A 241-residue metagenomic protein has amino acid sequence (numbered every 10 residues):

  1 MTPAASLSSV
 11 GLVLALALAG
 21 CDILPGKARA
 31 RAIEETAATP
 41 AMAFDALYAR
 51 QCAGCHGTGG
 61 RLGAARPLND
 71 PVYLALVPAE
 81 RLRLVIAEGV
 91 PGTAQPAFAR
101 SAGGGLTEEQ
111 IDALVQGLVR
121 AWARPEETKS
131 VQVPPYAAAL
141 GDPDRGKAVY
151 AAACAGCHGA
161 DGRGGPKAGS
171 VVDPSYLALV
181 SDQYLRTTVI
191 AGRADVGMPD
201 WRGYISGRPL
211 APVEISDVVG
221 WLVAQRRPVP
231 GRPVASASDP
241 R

Functional and structural regions predicted by a protein language model:
M1-V10: Bacterial N-terminal signal peptides that target proteins for export
V10-L16: Sec-dependent N-terminal signal peptides
L18-G20: C-terminal motif of bacterial Sec signal peptides marking the signal peptidase cleavage site
D22-A46, R120-V149, R232-R241: Electrostatic cytochrome c docking/interface patches
E34, A38-A41, D45, G57-A87 (+6 more regions): Gly/Gly-Pro-rich "capping" loops immediately C-terminal to redox-active cysteine motifs in periplasmic/lumenal
F44, Y48-T58, L114, G146-A160 (+2 more regions): The canonical Cys-X-X-Cys-His
G63-D70, E88-A121, Q132, Y136 (+4 more regions): Axial heme c-ligation environment in periplasmic c-type cytochrome domains
Y136-D142, A153-G156, A160, P166: Extended amphipathic alpha-helical interaction segments
